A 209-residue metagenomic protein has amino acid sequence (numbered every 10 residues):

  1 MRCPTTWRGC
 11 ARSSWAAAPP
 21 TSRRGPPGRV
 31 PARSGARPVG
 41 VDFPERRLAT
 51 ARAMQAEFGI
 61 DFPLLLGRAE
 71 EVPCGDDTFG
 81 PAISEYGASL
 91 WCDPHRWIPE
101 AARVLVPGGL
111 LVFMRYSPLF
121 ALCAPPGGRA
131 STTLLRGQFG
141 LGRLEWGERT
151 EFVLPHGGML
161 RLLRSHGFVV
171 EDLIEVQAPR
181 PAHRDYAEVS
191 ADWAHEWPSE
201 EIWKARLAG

Functional and structural regions predicted by a protein language model:
M1-A11: Conserved alpha-helix/loop element of class I SAM-dependent methyltransferases that forms part of the SAM/SAH-binding
A11-E71: Class I SAM-dependent methyltransferase SAM/SAH-binding core
E70-P81: A short acidic, Gly/Pro-enriched loop at the edge of an enzyme's catalytic core that lines a small-molecule cofactor
G80-H95: A short SAM/SAH-binding and catalytic strip from SAM-dependent methyltransferases
H95-L110: A short glycine-rich, Lys/Arg-flanked "PGG" loop and its adjoining helix->strand segment in the class I
L110-G142: Conserved class I S-adenosyl-L-methionine
T150-L173: Short alpha-helix
H166-F168, Y186-G209: Core SAM-dependent methyltransferase catalytic element
